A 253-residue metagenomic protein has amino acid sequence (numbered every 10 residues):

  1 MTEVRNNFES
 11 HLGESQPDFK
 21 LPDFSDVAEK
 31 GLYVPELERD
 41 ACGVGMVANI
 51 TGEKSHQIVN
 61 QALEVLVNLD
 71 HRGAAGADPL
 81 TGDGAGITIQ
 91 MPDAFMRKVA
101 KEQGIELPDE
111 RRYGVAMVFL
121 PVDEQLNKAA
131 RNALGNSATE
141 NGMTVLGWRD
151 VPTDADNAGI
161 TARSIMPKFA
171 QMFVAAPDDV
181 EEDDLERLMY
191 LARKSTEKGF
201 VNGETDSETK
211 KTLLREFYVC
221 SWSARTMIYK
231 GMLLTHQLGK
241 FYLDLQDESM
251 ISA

Functional and structural regions predicted by a protein language model:
T2-A253: N-terminal segments that mediate ammonia production and transfer in glutamine-dependent amidotransferase systems
